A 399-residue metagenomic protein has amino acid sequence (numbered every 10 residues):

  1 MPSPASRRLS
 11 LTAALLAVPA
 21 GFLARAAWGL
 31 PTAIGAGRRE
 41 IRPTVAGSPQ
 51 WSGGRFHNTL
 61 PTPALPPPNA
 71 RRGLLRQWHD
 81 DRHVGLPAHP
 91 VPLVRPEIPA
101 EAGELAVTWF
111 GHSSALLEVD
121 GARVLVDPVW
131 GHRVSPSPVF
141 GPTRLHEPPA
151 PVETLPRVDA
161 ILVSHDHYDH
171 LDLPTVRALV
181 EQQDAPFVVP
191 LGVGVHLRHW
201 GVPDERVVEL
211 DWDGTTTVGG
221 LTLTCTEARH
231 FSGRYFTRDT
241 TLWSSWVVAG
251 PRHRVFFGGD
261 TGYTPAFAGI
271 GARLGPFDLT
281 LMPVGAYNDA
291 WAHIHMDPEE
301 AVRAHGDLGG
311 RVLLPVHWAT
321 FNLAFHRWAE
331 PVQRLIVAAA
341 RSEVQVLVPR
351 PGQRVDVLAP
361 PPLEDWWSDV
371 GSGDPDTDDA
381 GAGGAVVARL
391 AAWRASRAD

Functional and structural regions predicted by a protein language model:
P2-L9, F22-R42, G47-W51, A160 (+3 more regions): Cap/insert and terminal regions of metallo-dependent hydrolase folds
S6-R144, P148-T154, G250-G259, D278-V284 (+2 more regions): Metallo-beta-lactamase
R82-E104, T154, P190-H253, R334-R354 (+1 more regions): Metallo-beta-lactamase
H112-D120, T217-F277, A292-E300: Catalytic core of the metallo-beta-lactamase
L117, D127, H165, D172 (+6 more regions): Divalent metal-coordination and catalytic microenvironments
W130, T226-G250, W366-A398: Active-site-proximal loop/helix segment associated with metal-binding centers of metalloenzymes
W130-E147, F231-T237, N288-I294, N322: Acidic/histidine-rich helix-loop elements that form or flank divalent-metal/phosphate-binding sites at the catalytic
P149-V180, F267: Di-metal (Zn2+ and/or Mg2+/Mn2+) metal-binding site signature of metallo-dependent hydrolases with the MBL/beta-CASP
